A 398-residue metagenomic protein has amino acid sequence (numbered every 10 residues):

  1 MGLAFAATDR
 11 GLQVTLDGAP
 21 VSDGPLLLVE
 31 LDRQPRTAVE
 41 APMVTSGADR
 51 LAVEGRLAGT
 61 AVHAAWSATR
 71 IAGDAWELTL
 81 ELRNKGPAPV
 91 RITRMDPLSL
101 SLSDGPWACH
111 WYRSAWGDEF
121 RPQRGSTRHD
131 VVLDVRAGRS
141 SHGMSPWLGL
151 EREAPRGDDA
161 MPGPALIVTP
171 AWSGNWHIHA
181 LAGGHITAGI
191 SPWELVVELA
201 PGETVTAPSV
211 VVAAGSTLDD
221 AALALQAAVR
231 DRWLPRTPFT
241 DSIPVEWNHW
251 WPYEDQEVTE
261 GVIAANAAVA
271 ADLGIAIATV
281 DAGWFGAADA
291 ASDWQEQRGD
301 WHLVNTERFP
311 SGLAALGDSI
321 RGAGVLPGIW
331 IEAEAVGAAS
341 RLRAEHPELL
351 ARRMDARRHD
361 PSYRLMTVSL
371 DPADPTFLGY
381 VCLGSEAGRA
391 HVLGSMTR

Functional and structural regions predicted by a protein language model:
M1-G184, W193: Polysaccharide-binding surfaces and accessory modules of carbohydrate-active proteins
E77-E81, I92-R94, P208-V211, V325 (+2 more regions): Catalytic cores of glycan-processing enzymes that make or break glycosidic bonds
K85-P87, A214-G215, E334: Short coil/turn motifs at secondary-structure junctions
H177-G183, P201, A390-R398: Short, intrinsically disordered, charge-balanced linker/junction segments flanking boundaries in proteins
G189-L195: Short alpha-helix capping/helix-loop boundary micro-motifs
V197-S216: Short Pro-Gly-centered flexible turn/kink motifs
A213-P244: Terminal connector regions
S242-T397: Aromatic-lined carbohydrate-binding/catalytic grooves of carbohydrate-active enzymes
